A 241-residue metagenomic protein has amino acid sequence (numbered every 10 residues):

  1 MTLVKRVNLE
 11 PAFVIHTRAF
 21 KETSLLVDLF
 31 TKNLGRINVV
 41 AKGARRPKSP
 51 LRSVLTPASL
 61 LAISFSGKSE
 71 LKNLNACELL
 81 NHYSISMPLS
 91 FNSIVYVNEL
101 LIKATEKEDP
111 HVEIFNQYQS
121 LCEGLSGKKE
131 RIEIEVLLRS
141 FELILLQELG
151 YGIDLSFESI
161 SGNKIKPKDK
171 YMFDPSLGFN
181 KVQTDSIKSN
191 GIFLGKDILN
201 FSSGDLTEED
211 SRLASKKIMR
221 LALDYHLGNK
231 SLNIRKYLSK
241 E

Functional and structural regions predicted by a protein language model:
M1-L25, F30-E241: Non-catalytic alpha-helical scaffolds and adjoining flexible linkers that form interface surfaces for assembly
